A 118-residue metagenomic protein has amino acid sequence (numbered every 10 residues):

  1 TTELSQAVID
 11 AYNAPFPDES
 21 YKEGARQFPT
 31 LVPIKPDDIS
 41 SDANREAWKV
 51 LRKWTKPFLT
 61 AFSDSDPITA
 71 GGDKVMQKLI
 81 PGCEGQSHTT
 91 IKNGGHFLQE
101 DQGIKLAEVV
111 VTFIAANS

Functional and structural regions predicted by a protein language model:
T1-F28, V32, P36-R45: Helix-rich cap/lid subdomain of alpha/beta-hydrolase
A11, Q27, E46, G71-V75 (+1 more regions): Alpha-helical elements of Rossmann-like donor-binding domains used by nucleotide-donor carbohydrate transfer enzymes
Y12, A25, L51, T60-S63 (+3 more regions): Generic structural signal for small/hydrophobic residues in well-ordered secondary structure, especially within
P17, T30, I34, D64-I68 (+2 more regions): Short, solvent-exposed loop/turn segments at secondary-structure junctions
A47-W54: Serine-hydrolase catalytic core
T55-G94: Conserved loop-alpha-helix segment in the C-terminal half of the alpha/beta-hydrolase fold that carries the catalytic
C83-S118: Catalytic active-site module of serine/aspartate enzymes centered on a nucleophile-bearing elbow/loop
